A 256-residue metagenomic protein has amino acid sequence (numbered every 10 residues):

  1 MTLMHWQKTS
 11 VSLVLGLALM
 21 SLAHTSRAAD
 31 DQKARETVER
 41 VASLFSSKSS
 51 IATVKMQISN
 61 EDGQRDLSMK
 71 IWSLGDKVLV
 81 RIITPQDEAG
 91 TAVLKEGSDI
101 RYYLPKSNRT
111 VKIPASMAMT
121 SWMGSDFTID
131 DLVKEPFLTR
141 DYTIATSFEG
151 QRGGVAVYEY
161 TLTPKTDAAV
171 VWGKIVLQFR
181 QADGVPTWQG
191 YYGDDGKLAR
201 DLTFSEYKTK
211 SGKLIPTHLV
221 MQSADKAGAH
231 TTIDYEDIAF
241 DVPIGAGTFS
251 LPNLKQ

Functional and structural regions predicted by a protein language model:
M1-W6: N-terminal secretory signal peptides that target proteins for export/translocation
S12-S21: Bacterial N-terminal signal peptides
L22-D30: Sec/Tat signal peptide C-region and signal peptidase I cleavage site
A29-I51, K55, Q64-R65, G97-D99 (+4 more regions): Flexible, processing/modification-adjacent segments and terminal tails in exported/periplasmic/extracellular proteins
I51-D87: N-terminal, post-signal-peptide region of Sec/Tat-exported proteins
S73, L94-E96, Y103, F179 (+1 more regions): Generic beta-strand structural signal
K77-V78, I100, T110, P186: Hydrophobic residues embedded in beta-strands of well-ordered beta-sheets
V133, V155-S250: Gly/Pro-enriched, hydrophobic low-complexity segments that function as extracytoplasmic propeptides/linkers
